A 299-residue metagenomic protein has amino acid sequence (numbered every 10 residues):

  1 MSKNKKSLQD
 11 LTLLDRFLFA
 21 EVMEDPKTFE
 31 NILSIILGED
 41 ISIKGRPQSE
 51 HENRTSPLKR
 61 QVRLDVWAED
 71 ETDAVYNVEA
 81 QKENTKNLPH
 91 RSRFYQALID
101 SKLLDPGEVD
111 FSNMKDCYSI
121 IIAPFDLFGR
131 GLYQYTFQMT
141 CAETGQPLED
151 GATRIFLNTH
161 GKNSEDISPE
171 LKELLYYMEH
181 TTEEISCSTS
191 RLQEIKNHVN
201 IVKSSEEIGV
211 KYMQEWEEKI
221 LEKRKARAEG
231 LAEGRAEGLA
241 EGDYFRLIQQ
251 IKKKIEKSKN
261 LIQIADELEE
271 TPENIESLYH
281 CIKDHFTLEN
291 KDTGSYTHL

Functional and structural regions predicted by a protein language model:
M1-V210: Conserved single-residue anchors adjacent to enzymatic active/cofactor-binding motifs
S2-S7, W67, Y76-Q81, P169-L299: Short, charged alpha-helical interaction segments and adjacent helix-coil junctions
